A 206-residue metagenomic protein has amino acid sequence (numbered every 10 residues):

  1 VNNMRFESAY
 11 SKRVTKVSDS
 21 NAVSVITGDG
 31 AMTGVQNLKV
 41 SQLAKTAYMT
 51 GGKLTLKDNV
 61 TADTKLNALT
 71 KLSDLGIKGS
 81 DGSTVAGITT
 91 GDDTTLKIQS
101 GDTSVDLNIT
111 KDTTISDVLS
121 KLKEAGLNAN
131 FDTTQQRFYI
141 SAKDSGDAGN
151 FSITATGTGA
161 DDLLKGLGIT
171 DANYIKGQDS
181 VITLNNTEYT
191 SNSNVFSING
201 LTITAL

Functional and structural regions predicted by a protein language model:
N2-R137, S141-L206: Bacterial flagellar/type III secretion structural subunits and associated motility module proteins, recognized via
